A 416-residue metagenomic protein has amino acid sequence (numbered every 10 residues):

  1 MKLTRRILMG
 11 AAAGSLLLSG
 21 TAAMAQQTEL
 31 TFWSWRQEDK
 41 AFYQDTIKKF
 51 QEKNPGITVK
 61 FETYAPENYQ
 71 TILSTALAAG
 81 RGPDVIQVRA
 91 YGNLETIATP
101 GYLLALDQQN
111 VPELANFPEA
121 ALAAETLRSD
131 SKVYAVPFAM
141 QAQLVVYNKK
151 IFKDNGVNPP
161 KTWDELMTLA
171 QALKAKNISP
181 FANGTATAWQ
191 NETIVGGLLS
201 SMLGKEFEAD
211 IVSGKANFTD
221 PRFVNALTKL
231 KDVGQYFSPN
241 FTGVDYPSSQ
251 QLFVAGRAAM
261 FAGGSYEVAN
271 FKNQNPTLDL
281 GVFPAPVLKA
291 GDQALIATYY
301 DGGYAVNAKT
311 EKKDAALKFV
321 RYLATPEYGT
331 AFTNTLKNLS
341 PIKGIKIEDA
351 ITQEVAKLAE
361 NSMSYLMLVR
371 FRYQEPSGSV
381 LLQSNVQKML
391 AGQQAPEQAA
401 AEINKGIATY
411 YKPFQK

Functional and structural regions predicted by a protein language model:
Q26, F117-A120, A124-T126, F283 (+3 more regions): Long, aromatic- and glycine/proline-rich binding clefts that accommodate carbohydrate-like moieties
K48, E52-K53, A79, S131 (+6 more regions): Extracytoplasmic/periplasmic substrate-recognition and gating elements
K49-A120, K150-K161, L252, G256 (+4 more regions): Extracytoplasmic "Venus flytrap"/periplasmic binding protein-like
P83-D84, E113-I151, S179-N183, Q293-I296 (+1 more regions): A structural signal for short loop-to-beta-strand junctions that line the ligand-binding cleft of periplasmic/secreted
R89-L144, M167, L173, I194-G196 (+3 more regions): Hinge/lid segment of periplasmic solute-binding proteins
D107-E119, T185, M202-N225, N273-N275 (+2 more regions): Short, solvent-exposed loop/beta-turn-alpha elements that line the ligand-binding surface or hinge of extracytoplasmic
D130, Y134-F138, Q143, M167-K215: Extracytoplasmic/periplasmic solute-binding protein
A170-L173, V212-T242: Glycine-centered hinge/linker elements that transmit conformational signals in sensory and ligand-binding systems
